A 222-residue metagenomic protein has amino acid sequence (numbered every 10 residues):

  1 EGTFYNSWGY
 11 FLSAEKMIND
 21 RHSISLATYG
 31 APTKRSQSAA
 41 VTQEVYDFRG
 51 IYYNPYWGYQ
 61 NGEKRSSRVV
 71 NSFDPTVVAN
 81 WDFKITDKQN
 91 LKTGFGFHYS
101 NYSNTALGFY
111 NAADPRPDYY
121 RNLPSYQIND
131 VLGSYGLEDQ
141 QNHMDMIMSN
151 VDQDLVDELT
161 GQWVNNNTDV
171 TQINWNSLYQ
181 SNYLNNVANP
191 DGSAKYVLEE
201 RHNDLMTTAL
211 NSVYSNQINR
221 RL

Functional and structural regions predicted by a protein language model:
E1, Y10, L26-P32, F95-F97: Transmembrane beta-barrel strands of outer-membrane/channel proteins
E1-L12, I18-H22: Outer-membrane beta-barrel translocator/receptor signature
F4-W8, N71-P75, D204-T208: Residues that define the transmembrane beta-barrel architecture of outer-membrane proteins
L12-K16, V77-F83, T93, L210-N216: Residues on the lipid-exposed face of transmembrane beta-strands in outer-membrane beta-barrel proteins
E15-M17, S23-N80, S103-E199: Acidic/polar loop-and-plug regions of large Gram-negative outer-membrane beta-barrel proteins
M17-R21, T86-K88, N219: Outer-membrane beta-barrel channels and translocator barrels
I24-L26, L91-F95, R220-L222: Transmembrane beta-strands of outer-membrane beta-barrel proteins
Y183-A188, L198-L222: Outer-membrane beta-barrel transmembrane domain signature of Gram-negative proteins, especially the mid-to-C-terminal
